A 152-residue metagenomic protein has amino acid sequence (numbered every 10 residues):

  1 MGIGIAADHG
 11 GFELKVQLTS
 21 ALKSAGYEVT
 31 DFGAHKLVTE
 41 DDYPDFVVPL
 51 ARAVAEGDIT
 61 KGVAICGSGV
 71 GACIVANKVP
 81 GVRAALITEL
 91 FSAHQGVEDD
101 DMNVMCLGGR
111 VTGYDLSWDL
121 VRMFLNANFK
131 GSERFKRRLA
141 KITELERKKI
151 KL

Functional and structural regions predicted by a protein language model:
G2, A6, G10-G11, L90-L152: C-terminal binding/interaction regions
I5-A25: Glycine-rich phosphate/diphosphate-binding loop of Rossmann-like nucleotide-binding domains
K15, V47, A72, S117-W118 (+1 more regions): A general structural signal for well-ordered alpha-helical segments in protein cores
A25, V79-P80, D100: Short, structured coil segments at secondary-structure junctions
E28-T39: A short beta-strand-loop structural module common to alpha/beta enzyme folds
H35-L37, G67-V70, L90-S92, R110-V111: Acidic, glycine-rich active-site loops and adjacent beta-strand->loop/helix elements that engage anionic groups
F46-L86: Helix-adjacent hinge/juxtasegments
